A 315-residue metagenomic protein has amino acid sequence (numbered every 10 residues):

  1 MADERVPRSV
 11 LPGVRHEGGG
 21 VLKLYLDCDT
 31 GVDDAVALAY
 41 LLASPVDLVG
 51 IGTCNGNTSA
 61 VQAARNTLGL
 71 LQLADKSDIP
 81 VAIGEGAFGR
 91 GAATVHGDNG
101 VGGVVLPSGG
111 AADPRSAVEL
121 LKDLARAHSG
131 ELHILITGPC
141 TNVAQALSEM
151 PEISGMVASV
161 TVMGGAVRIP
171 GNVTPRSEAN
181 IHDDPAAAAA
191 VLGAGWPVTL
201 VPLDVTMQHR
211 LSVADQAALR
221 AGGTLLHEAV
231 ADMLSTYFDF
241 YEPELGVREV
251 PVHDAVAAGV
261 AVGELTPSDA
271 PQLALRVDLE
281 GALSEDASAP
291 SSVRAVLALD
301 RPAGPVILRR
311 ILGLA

Functional and structural regions predicted by a protein language model:
A2-V6: Extreme N-terminal basic, low-complexity initiation segments that serve as generic localization/processing leaders
R8-L11, L22, A64-A127, G281-A282 (+2 more regions): Metal-dependent C-N hydrolase catalytic cores
L11-V21, A37-A43, D47-L48, H182-A186 (+1 more regions): Conformational coupling and interaction surfaces
H16-L68, P107-M207, V213: Active-site histidine-anchored catalytic micro-motif
K76-I79, G130, G155, P267: Secondary-structure boundary/capping residues
V81, V191, A258: A residue-level signal for conserved active-site and pocket-lining positions in enzyme catalytic cores
H96-D98, N142, H253: Histidine-centered active-site/metal-ligand motif
